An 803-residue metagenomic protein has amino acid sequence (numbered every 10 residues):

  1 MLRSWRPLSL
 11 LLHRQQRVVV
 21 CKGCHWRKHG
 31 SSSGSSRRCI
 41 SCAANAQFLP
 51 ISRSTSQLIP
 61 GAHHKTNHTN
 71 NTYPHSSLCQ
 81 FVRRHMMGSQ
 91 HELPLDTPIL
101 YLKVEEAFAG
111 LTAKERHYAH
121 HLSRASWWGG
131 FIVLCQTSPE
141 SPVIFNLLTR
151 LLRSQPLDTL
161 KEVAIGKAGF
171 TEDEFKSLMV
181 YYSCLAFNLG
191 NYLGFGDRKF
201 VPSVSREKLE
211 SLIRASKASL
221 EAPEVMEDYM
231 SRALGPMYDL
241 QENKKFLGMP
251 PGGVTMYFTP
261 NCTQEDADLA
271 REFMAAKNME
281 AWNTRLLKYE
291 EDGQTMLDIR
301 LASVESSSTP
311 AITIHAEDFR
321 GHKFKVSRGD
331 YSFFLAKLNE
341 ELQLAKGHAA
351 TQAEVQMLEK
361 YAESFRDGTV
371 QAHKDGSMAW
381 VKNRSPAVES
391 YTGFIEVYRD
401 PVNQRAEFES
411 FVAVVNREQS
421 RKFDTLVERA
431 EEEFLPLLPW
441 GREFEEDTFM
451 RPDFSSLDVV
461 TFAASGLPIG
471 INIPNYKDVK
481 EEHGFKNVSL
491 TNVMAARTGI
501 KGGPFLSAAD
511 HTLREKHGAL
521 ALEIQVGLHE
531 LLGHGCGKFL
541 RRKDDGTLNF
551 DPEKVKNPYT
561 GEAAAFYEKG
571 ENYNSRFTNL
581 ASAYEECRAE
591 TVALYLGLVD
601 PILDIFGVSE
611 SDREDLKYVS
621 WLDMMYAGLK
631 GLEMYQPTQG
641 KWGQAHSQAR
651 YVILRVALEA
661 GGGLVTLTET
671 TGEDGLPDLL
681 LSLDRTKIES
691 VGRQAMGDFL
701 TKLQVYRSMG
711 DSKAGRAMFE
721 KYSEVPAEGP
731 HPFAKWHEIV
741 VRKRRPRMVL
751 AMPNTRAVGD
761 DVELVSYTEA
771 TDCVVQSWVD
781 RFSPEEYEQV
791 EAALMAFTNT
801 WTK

Functional and structural regions predicted by a protein language model:
M1-K65, Y73-M86: N-terminal mitochondrial targeting presequence
G88-T159: N-terminal-proximal low-complexity accessory segments that begin disordered and transition into the first
T112, T351, Q525-F539, A589: Active-site recognition of the HExxH zinc-binding catalytic motif
V133, Y573-R576, L580-C587, T591-L703: Long, well-structured alpha-helical subdomains associated with metal-dependent extracellular/ecto-lumenal hydrolases
K161-I165, Q352-E359, H373, K543-N549 (+3 more regions): Short, glycine/acidic-rich hinge or "gate" loops at secondary-structure transitions that mediate conformational
Y192-T313, E317, G321-L522: Contiguous, non-catalytic segments that form substrate-binding/exosite surfaces or channel walls
G537-E586: Post-HEXXH active-site segment of zinc metalloproteases
L680-K803: Extended, compositionally biased alpha-helical segments that mediate assembly or anchoring
